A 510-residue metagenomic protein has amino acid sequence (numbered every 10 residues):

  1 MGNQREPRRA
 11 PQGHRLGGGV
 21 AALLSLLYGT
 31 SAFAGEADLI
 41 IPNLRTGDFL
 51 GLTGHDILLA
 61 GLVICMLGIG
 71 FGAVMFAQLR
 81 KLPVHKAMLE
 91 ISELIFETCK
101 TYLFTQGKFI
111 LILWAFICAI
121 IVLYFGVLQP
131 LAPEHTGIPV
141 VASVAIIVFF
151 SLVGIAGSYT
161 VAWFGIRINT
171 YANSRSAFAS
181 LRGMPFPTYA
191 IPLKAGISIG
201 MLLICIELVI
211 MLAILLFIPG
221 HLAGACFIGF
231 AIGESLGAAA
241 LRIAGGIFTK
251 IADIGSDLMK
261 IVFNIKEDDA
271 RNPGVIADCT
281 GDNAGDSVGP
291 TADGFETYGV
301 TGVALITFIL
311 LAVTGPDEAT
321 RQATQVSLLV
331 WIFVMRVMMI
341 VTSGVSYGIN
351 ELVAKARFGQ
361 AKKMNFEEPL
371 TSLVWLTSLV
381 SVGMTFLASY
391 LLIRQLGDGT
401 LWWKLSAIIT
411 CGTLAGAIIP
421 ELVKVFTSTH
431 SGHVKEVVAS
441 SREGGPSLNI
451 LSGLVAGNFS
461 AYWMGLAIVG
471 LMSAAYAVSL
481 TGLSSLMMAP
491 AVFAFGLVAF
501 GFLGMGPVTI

Functional and structural regions predicted by a protein language model:
N3-L24, T30-I510: Hydrophobic packing and interface segments
